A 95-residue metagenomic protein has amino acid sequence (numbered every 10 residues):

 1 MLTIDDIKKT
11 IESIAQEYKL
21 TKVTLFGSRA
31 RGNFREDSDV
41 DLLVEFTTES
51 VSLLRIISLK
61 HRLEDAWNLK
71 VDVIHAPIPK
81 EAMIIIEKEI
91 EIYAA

Functional and structural regions predicted by a protein language model:
M1-K22, R31-E36, T48-A95: Catalytic core of pol beta-like nucleotidyltransferases
G27, D41: Conserved G/P- and acidic residue-centered "switch" motifs that form tight phosphate/ATP-binding loops in soluble
L43-E45: Short hydrophobic/aromatic beta-strand micro-patches that form the beta-sheet surface supporting nucleotide- or nucleic
